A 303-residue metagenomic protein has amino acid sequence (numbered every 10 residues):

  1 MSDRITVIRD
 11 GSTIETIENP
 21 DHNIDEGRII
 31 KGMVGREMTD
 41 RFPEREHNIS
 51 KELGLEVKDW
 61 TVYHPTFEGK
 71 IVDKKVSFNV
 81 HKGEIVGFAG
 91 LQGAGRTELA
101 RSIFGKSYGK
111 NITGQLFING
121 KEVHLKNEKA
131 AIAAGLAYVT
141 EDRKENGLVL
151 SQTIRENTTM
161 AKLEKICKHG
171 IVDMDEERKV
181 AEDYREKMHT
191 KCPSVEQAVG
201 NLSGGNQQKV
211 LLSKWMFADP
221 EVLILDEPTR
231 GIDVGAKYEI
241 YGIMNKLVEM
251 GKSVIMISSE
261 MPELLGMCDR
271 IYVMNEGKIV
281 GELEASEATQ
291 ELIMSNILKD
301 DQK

Functional and structural regions predicted by a protein language model:
M1-K303: Glycine-rich phosphate-binding loops of nucleotide-dependent enzymes
